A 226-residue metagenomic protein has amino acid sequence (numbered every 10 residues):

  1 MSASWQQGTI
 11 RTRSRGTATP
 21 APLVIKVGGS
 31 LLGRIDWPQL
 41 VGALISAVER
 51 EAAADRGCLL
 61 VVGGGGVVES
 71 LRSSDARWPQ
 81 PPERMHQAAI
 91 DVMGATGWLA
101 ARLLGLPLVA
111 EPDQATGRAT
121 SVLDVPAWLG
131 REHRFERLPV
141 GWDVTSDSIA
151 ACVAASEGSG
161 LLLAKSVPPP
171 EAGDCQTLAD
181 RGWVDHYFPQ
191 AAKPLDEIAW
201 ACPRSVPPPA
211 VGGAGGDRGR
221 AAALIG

Functional and structural regions predicted by a protein language model:
M1-A210, R218-R220, I225: Nucleotide/pyrophosphate-binding catalytic subdomain
